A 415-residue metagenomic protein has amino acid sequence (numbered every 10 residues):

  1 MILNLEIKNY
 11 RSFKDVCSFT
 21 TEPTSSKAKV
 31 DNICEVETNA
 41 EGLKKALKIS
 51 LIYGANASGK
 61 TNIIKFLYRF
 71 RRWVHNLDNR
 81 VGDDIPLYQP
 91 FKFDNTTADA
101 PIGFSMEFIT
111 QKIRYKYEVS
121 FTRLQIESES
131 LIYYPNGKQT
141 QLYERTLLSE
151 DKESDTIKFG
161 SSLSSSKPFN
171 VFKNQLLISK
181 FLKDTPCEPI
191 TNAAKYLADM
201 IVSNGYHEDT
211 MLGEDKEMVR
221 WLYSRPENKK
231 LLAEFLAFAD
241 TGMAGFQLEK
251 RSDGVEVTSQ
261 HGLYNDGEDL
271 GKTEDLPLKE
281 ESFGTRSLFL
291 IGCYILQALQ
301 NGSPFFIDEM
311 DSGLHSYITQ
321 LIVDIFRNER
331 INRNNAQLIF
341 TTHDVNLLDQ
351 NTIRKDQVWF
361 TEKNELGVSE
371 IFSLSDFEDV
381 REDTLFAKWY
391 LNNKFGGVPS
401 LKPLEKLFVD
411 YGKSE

Functional and structural regions predicted by a protein language model:
M1-H75, Y264-V398: Switch/communication elements of ASCE P-loop NTPase nucleotide-binding domains
L5, F104-M106, E127-Y133, V255-N265 (+1 more regions): Short polybasic amphipathic segments
K8, T210-E280, P403-E405, D410-E415: Extended helical coiled-coil dimerization/tether regions that scaffold and oligomerize large DNA-maintenance assemblies
E37, E41-L51, A55, I64-K116 (+1 more regions): Conserved P-loop NTP-binding catalytic core
T61-A100, F172-K229, D324, N328-L338 (+1 more regions): An exposure/low-complexity boundary signal
D94-I157, T361, S373-D383, K388-W389: P-loop NTPase motor core
K116-K250: Electropositive, glycine-dotted interaction segments that contact anionic polymers or phosphate-rich ligands
E150-I157, S165, E268-D269, F283 (+2 more regions): Phosphate/dinucleotide-binding and metal-coordinating scaffold of catalytic cores in nucleotide-dependent enzymes
